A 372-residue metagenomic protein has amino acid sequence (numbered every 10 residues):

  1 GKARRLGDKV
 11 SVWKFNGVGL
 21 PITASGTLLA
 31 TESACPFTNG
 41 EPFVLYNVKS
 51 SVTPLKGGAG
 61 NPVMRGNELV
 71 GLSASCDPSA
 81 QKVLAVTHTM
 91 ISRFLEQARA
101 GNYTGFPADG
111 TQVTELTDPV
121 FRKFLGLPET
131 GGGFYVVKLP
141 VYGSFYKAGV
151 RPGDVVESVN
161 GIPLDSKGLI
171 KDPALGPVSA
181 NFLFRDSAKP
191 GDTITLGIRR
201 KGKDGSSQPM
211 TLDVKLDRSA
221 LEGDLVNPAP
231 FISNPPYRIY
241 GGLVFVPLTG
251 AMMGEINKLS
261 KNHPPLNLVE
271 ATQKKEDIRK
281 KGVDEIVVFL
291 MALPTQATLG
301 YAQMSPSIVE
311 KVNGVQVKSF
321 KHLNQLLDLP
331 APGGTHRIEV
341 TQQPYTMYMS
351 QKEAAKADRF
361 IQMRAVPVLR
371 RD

Functional and structural regions predicted by a protein language model:
G1-I22, I232, P236-V244, L248: Short glycine/Trp-rich loop-beta-loop segment that forms part of the substrate-binding cleft
R5-S11, P21-C35, T89, G176-P177 (+2 more regions): Beta-strand/loop subdomains of soluble extracytoplasmic proteins
G7-V12, L28, N61-N67, L72 (+14 more regions): Terminal peptide-recognition signature
P21-A85, G132, V137, E285-L293: Active-site region of chymotrypsin-like
L29-T38, L116-D118, V141, L221: Short, conserved beta-turn/loop elements at beta-strand boundaries and strand-helix junctions
K49-P62, T114-S158, I162-D165, K261-K318: PDZ/PDZ-like domain segments forming the peptide/carboxylate-binding groove, activating on the N-terminal beta-strands
H88, K147, S158-G197, K311-Q342: PDZ domains, with a preference for the canonical peptide-binding region formed by the helix
R93-Y135, D224-M291, L329, R337 (+1 more regions): PDZ/PDZ-like peptide-tail recognition elements
